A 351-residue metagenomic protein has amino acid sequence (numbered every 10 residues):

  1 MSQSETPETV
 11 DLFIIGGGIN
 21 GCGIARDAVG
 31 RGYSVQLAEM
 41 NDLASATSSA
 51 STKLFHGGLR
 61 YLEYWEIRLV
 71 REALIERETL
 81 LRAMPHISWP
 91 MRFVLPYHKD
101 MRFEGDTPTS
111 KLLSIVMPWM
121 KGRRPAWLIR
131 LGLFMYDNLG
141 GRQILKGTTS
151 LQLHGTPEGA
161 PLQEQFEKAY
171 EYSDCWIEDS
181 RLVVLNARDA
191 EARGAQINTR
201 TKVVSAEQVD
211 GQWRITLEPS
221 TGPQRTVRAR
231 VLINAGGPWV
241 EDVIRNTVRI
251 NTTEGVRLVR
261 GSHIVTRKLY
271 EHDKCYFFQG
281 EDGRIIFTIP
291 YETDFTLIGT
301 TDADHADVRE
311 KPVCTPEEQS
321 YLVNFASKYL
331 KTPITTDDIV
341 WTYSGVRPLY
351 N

Functional and structural regions predicted by a protein language model:
E5-N20: Beta1/beta-strand and adjacent pyrophosphate-binding region of the FAD-binding site in flavoprotein oxidoreductases
E8-V10, T221-V231: Core beta-strand elements of the Rossmann-like FAD/NAD(P) dinucleotide-binding domain in flavoenzyme oxidoreductases
G23, D27, L59, H86-F93 (+3 more regions): Active-site substrate-recognition segment that forms the wall of the catalytic cavity or substrate channel
V29-S49: Glycine-rich FAD pyrophosphate-binding loop
A44-R71: Glycine-rich active-site loop/strand segments that organize a redox cofactor
Y64-V116: Hydrophobic or amphipathic alpha-helical targeting/insertion segments
M101-R193, N198, A206-E207, G211 (+2 more regions): Flavin (FAD/FMN) cofactor-binding and adjacent substrate-gating region of FAD-dependent oxidoreductase domains
